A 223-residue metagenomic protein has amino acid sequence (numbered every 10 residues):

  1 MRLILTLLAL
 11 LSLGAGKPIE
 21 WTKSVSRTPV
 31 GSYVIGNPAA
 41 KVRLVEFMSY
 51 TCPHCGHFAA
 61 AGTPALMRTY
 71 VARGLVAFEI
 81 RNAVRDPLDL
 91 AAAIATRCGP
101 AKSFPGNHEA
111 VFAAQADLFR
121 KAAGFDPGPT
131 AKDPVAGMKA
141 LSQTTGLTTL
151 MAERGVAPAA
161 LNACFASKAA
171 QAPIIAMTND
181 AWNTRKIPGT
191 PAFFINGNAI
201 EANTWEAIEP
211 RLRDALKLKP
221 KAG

Functional and structural regions predicted by a protein language model:
R2-L90, I175-N179, K217-G223: Extracytoplasmic thiol/disulfide redox context detector
L5, G16-K17, S49, M138-G223: C-terminal cap of thioredoxin/glutaredoxin-like
L8, G74-L75, S103, A169 (+1 more regions): Residue-level recognition of short, well-ordered coil/turn positions that link secondary-structure elements
I19-T22, P105, L118-K121, W205 (+1 more regions): Tryptophan-centered motif/residue detector
G31, A39, N82, I94 (+5 more regions): A general structural-boundary detector
G36-A39, H54-A59, A83-P87, T96-G99 (+6 more regions): Extracytoplasmic/periplasmic, Sec-exported soluble proteins
Y50, H57-A140: Structural alpha/beta surface segment adjacent to cysteine/selenocysteine redox centers across thiol/disulfide enzymes
